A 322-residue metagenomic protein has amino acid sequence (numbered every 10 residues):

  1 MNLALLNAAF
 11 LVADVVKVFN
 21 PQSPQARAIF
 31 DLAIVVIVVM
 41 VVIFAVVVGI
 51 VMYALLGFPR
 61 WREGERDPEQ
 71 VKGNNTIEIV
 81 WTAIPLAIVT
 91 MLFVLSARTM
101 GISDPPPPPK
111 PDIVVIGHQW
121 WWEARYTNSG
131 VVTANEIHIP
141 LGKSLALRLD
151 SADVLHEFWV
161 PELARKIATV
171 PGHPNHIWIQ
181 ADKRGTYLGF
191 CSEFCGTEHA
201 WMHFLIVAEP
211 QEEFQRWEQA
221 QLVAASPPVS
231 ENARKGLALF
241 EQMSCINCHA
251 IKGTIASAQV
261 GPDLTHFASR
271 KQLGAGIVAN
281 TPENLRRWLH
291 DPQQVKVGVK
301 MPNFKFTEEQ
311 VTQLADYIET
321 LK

Functional and structural regions predicted by a protein language model:
M1-D14: N-terminal secretory/membrane targeting signals
L11-V35, L55-Q259, G274-V297, P302-D316: Non-transmembrane, membrane-proximal soluble domains of secreted or membrane proteins
A33-A45: Alpha-helical transmembrane segments
F44-F58: Alpha-helical transmembrane segments
S269-Q272: A short, flexible beta-alpha/helix-coil linker loop
